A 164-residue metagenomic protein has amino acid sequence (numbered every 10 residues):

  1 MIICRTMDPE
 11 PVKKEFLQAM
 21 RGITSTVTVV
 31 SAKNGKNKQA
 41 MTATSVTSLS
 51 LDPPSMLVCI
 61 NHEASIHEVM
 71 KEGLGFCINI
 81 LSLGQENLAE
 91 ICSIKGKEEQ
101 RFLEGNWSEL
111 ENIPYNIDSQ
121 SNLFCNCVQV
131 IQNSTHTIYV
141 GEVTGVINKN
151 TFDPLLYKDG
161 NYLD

Functional and structural regions predicted by a protein language model:
I2-D164: Basic, polyanion-binding surface patches
